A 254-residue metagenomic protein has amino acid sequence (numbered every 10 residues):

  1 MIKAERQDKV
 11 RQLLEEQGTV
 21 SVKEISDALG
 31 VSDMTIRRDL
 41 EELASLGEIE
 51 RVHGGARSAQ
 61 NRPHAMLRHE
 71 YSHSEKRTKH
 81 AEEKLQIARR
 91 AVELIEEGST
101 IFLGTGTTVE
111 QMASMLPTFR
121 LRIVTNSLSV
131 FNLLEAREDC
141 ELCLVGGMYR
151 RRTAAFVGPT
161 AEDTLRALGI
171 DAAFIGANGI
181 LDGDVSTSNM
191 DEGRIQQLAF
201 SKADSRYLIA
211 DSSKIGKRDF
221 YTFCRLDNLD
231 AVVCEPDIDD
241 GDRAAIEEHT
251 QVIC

Functional and structural regions predicted by a protein language model:
I2-K9, L13-A28, M34, L40-F102 (+3 more regions): HTH-adjacent hinge/linker in prokaryotic transcriptional regulators
I2-Q12, T19-K23, G30, S45 (+2 more regions): Conserved phosphate- and dinucleotide-binding cores of soluble alpha/beta proteins, encompassing both enzyme active
T107, V124-L128: Catalytic nucleophile loop
T108-M112, I215-R218: Short glycine/serine/threonine-rich phosphate/pyrophosphate-binding segments that cradle anionic phosphate groups
